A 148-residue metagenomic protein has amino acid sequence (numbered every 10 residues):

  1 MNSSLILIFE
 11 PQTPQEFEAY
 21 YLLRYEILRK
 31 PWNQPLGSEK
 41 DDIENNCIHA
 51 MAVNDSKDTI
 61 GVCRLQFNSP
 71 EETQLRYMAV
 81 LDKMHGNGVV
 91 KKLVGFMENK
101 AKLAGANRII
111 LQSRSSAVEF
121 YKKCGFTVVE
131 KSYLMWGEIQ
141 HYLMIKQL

Functional and structural regions predicted by a protein language model:
N2-K100, A104-C124, V129-L148: Anionic, Ser/Thr-rich low-complexity intrinsically disordered regions
